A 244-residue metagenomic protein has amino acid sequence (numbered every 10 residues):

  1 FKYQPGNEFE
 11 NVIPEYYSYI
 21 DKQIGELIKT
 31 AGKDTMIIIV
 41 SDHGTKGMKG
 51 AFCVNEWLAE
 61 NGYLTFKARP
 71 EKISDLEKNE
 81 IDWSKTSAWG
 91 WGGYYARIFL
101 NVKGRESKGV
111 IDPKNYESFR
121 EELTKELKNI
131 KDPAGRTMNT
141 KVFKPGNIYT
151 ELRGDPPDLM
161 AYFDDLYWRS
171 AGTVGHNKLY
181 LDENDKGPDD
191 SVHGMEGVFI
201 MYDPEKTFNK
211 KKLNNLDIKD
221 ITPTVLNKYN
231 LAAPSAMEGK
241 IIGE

Functional and structural regions predicted by a protein language model:
F1, V12, Q23-T30, D34 (+6 more regions): A structural signal for the main folded, soluble domain(s) of proteins
Y3-S18: The substrate-binding groove and active-site-proximal loops of carbohydrate-active enzymes, especially glycoside
E15, Y19-K22, S118, L216 (+1 more regions): A generic alpha-helix signature
K22-V174, P223: Secreted, luminal/periplasmic, and some membrane-associated catalytic domains that remodel anionic oxygen-ester
A96, P157, M195-G197, Y229: Change "...and in nucleic-acid phosphodiester-cleaving endonucleases..." to "...and in nucleic-acid processing enzymes
D164-T222: Low-complexity, glycine/alanine/valine/leucine- and proline-rich hydrophobic stretches
A236-E244: Cytosolic regulatory/linker segments at or just downstream of nucleotide-handling modules in signal-transduction
